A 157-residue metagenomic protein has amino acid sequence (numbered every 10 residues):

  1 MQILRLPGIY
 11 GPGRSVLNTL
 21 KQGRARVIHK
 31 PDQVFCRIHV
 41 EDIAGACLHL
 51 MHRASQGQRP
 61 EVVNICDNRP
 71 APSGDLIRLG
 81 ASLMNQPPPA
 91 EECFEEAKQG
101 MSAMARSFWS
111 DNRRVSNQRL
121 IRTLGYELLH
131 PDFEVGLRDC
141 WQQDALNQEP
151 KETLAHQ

Functional and structural regions predicted by a protein language model:
M1-P12: Conserved beta-loop-beta element that borders a ligand/cofactor-binding pocket
L17-R26, D32-N68: Alpha-helical substrate-binding/gating segment
F35-I38, A71, V115, P131: Residue-level signal for the nucleotide or nucleotide-sugar donor/cofactor binding architecture
A44-A46, R53-A105, P150-H156: Mid/C-terminal beta-alpha module of Rossmann-like enzyme folds, strongest in SDR-family dehydrogenases/epimerases
C47-A54, G80, L124, L137-D144: Hydrophobic "lid"/C-terminal helical patch of Rossmann-like NAD(P)-dependent dehydrogenase/epimerase domains
R78, K98-E127: Conserved C-terminal active-site "lid" loop/helix of NAD(P)H-dependent oxidoreductases that clamps the redox cofactor
P131-Q157: Amphipathic terminal alpha-helices
